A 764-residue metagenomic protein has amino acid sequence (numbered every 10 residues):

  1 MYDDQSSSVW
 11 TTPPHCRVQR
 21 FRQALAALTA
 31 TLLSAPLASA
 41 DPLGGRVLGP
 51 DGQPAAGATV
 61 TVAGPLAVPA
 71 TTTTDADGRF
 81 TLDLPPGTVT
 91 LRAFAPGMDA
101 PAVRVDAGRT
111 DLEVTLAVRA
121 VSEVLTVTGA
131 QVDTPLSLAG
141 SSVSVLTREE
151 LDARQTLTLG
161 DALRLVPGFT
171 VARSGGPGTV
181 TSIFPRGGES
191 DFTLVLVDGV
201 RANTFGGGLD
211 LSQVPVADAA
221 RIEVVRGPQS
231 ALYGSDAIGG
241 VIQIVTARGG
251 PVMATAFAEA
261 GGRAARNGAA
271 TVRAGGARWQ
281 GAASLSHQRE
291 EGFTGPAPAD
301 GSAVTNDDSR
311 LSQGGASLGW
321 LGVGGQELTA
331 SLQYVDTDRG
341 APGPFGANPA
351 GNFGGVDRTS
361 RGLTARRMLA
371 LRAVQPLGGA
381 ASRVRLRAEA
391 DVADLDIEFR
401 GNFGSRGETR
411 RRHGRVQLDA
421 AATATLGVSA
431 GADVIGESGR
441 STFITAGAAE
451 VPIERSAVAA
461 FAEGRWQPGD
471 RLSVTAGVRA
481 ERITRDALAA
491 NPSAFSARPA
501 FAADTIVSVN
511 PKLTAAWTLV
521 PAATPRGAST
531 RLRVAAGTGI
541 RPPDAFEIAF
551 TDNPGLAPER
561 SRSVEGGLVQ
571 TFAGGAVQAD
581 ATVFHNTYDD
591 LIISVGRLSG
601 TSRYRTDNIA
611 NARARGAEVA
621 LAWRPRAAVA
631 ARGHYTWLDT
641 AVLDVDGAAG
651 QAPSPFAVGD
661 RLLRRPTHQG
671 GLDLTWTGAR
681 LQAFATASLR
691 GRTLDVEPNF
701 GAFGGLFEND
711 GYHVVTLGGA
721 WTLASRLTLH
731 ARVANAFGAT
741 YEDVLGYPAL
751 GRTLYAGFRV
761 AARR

Functional and structural regions predicted by a protein language model:
M1, Q467-T475, R482-I483, H585-T587 (+3 more regions): Gram-negative outer-membrane beta-barrel transporters
T59, A63, F94-P96, R109-D152 (+2 more regions): Short, acidic, small-residue-rich periplasmic hinge/interaction motif at the N-terminus of Gram-negative outer-membrane
P65-R79, D83: Short, acidic Ser/Thr/Gly-rich low-complexity loop/linker segments typical of extracellular and cell-surface proteins
S122, V323, T423-I435, V451-N586 (+3 more regions): Structural signature of Gram-negative outer-membrane beta-barrels, strongest in the C-terminal barrel of TonB-dependent
P135, V143, G160, R164-R201 (+1 more regions): Extracytoplasmic beta-strand/coil segments of soluble accessory domains associated with Gram-negative outer-membrane
V200-R226: Short acidic/polar hinge/loop motifs at secondary-structure boundaries that mediate gating or recognition
S230, Q243, E259, T271-G362: Periplasmic-side early beta-strands and strand-to-turn transitions of outer-membrane beta-barrels
W279, A381-F399, T518-V520, R531-G537 (+5 more regions): Membrane-embedded beta-barrel scaffold of Gram-negative outer-membrane proteins
